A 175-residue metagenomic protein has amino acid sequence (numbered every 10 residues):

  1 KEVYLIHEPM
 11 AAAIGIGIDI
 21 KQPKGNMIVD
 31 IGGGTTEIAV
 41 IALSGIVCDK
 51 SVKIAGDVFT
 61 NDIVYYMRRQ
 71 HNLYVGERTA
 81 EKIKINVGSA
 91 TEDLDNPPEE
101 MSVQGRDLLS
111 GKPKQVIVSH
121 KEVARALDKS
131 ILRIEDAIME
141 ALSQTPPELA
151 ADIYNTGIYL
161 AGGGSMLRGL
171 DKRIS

Functional and structural regions predicted by a protein language model:
K1-I31, I41-I158, S165-S175: Nucleotide/phosphate-binding catalytic cleft detector across ATP-hydrolyzing and phosphate-transferring enzymes
G33-T35: Short acidic, Gly/Ser-rich segments with clustered Asp/Glu that frequently serve as metal-coordination loops in enzyme
